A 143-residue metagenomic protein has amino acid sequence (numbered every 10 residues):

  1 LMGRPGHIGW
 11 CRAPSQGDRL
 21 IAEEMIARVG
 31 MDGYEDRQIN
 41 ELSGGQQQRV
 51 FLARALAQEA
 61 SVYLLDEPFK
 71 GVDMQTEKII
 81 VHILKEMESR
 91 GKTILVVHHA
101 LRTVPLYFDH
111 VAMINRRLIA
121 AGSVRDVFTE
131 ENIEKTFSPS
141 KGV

Functional and structural regions predicted by a protein language model:
Q16-Y34: Conserved ABC ATPase "signature" region
Q38-L42, Q46: Conserved ABC ATPase signature
Y63-D66: Catalytic Walker B motif of ABC-type/P-loop ATPase nucleotide-binding domains
M74-T76: Helix N-cap at the start of a conserved alpha-helix in ABC-type nucleotide-binding domains
H98-H99: H-loop/switch region of ABC-family ATPase nucleotide-binding domains
V104-L106: A short, surface-exposed alpha-helical micro-motif characterized by mixed small hydrophobic and charged/polar residues
V111-S123: H-loop (His-switch) and adjacent beta-strand-loop-beta switch element of ABC-type ATPase nucleotide-binding domains
